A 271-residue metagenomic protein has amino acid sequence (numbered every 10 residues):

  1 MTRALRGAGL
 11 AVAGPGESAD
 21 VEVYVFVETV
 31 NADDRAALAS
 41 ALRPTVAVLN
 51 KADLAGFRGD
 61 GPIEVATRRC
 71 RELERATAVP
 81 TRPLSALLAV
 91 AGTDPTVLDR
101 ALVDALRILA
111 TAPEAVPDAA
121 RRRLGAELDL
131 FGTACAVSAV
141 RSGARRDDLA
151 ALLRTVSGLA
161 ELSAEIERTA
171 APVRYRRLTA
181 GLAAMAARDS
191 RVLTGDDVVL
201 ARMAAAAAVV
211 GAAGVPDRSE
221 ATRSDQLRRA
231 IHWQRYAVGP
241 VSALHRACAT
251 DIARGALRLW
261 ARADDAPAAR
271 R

Functional and structural regions predicted by a protein language model:
M1-S18, S40, I231, R235 (+1 more regions): Conserved G1/Walker A P-loop phosphate-binding module
M1-T2, V192-D197, D225-Q234: Short intrinsically disordered, low-complexity coil segments enriched in acidic
R3-D94: Conserved C-terminal guanine-recognition region of P-loop GTPase G domains, centered on the G4
N31-R35, V199-V215: Short, well-ordered alpha-helical microsegments
A76-A208: C-terminal end of P-loop GTPase domains and the immediately downstream helical coupling element
G211-C248: C-terminal structured domain segments
